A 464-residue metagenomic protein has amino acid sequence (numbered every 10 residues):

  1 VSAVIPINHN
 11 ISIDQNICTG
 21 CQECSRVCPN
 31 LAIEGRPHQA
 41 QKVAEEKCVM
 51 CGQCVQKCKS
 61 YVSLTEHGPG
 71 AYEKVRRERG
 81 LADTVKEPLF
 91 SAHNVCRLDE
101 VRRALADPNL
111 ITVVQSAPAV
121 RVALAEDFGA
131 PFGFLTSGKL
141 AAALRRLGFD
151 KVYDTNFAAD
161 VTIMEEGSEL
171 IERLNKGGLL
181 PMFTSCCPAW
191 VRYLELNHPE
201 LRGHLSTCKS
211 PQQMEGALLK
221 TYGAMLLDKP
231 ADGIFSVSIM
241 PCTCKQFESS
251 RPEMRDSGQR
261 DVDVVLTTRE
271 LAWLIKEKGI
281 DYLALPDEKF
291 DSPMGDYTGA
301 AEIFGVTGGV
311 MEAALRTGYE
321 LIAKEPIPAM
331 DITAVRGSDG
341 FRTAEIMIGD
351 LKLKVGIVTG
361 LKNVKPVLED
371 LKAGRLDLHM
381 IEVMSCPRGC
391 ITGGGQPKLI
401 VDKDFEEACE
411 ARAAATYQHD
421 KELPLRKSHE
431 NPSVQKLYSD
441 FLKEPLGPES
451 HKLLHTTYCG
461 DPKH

Functional and structural regions predicted by a protein language model:
V1-S12, T19-V43, V49-C96: Iron-sulfur cluster-binding cysteine motifs and their immediate structural context in ferredoxin-like electron-transfer
E45-C48, M347-G349: Secondary-structure transition/turn motif
P69-H464: Iron-sulfur-associated redox domains of electron-transfer enzymes in respiratory and anaerobic energy metabolism
